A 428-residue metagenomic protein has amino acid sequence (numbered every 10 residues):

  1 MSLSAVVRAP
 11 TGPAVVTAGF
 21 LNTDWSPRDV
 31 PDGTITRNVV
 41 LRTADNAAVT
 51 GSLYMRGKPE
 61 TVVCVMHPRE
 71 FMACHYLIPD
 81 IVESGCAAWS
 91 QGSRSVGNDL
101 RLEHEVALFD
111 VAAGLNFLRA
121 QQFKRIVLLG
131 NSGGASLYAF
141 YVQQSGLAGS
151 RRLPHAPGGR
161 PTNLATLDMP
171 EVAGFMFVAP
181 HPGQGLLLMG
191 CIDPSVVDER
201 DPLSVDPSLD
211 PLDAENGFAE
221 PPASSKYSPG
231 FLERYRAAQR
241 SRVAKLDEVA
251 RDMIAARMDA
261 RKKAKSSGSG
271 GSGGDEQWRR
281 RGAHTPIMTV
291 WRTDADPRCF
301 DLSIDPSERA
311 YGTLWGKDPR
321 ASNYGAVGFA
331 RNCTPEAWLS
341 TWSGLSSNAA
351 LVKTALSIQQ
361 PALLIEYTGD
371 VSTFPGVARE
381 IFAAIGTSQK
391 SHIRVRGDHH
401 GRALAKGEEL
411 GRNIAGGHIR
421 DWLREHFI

Functional and structural regions predicted by a protein language model:
L3-T61, L404-A405, E409-R412: N-terminal cap/lid segment of alpha/beta-hydrolase-fold proteins
I78-D99: Conserved alpha/beta-hydrolase
R94-V127, L147, E408-N413: Catalytic nucleophile-loop/oxyanion-hole region of alpha/beta-hydrolase and closely related hydrolase-like folds
R125-R200: Primarily recognizes the serine-hydrolase "nucleophile elbow" in alpha/beta-hydrolase and SGNH/GDSL folds
L186, V371-V377: Conserved alpha/beta-hydrolase "acid-adjacent" motif
S208-K353: Alpha/beta-hydrolase
I358, L364-E366: Short beta-strand/loop motif that positions the catalytic acidic residue of the alpha/beta-hydrolase fold
R396-I428: Catalytic active-site module of serine/aspartate enzymes centered on a nucleophile-bearing elbow/loop
